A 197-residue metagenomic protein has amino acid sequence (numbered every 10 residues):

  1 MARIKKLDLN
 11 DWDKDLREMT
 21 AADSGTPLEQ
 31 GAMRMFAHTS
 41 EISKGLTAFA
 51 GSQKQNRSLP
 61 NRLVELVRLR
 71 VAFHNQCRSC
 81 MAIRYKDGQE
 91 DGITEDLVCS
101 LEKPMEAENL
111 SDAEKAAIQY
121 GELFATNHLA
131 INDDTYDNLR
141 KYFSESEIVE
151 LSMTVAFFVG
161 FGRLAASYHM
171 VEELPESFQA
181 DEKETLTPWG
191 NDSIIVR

Functional and structural regions predicted by a protein language model:
M1-R197: Hydrophobic alpha-helical segments
